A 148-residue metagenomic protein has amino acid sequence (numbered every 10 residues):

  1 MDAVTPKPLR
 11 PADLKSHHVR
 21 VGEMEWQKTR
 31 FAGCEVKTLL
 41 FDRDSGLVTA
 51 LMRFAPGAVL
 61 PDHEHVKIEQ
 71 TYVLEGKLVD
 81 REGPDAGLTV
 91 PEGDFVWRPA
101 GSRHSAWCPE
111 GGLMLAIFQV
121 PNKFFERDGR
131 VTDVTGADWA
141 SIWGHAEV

Functional and structural regions predicted by a protein language model:
M1-G46, R130-V148: A short, N-terminal "cap"/entry segment at the start of jelly-roll beta-barrel domains of the cupin/DSBH fold
K37-L40, S45-H65, V90, P99-G101: Conserved short histidine dyad/triad with adjacent acidic residue
L47, E69, G111: Conserved catalytic motifs of the protein kinase core domain
P56, H65-G83: Glycine- and acidic-residue-biased ligand/ion/polar-headgroup-sensing regions
R81-R103, C108: Short acidic-glycine-tyrosine-enriched beta hairpin
A100-F124: Ligand-binding loop in jelly-roll beta-barrel domains
F125-G129: Short, charged, solvent-exposed linker or helix-capping segments at domain edges/interfaces that act as flexible hinges
